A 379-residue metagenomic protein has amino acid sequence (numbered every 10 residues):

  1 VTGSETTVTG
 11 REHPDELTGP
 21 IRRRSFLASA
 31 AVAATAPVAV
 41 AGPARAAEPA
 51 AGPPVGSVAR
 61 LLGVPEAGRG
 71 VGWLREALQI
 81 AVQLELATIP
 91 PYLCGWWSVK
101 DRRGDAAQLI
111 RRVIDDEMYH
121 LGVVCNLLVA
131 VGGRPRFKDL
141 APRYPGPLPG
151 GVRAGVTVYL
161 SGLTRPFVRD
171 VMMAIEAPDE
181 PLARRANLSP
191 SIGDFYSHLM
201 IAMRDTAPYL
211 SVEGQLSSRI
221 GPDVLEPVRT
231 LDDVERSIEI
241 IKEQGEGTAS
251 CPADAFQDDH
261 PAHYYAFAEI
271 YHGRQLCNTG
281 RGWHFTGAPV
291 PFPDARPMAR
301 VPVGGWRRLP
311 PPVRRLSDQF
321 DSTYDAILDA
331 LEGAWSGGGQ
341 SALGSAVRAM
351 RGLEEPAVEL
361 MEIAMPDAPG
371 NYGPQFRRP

Functional and structural regions predicted by a protein language model:
V1-I21: N-terminal secretory signal peptides
E12, S25-A46: N-terminal export signals
D15, G19-P20, V40-R69: C-terminal segment of N-terminal export signals and the immediately downstream linker at the start of the mature
L74-A81, R103-H120, R219-L225, P312-R314 (+2 more regions): Alpha-helical scaffold segments that form or flank carboxylate-/histidine-based iron centers
P90-R112, A330-G339: Helix-loop segments that flank and shape redox-cofactor active sites
C125-L188: Extended amphipathic alpha-helical segments with heptad-repeat/coiled-coil character used for oligomerization, fusion
L199-R314: Helix-loop elements that line ligand-binding/catalytic pockets
P293-M365, P369, G373: A cross-kingdom feature that marks long, compositionally biased intrinsically disordered regions
